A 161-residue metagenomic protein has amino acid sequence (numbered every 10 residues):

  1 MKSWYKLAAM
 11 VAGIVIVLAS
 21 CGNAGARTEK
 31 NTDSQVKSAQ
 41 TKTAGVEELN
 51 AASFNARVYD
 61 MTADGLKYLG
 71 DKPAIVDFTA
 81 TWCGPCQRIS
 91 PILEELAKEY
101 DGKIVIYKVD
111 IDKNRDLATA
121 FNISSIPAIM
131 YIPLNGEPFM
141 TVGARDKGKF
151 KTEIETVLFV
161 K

Functional and structural regions predicted by a protein language model:
M1-A52, K161: N-terminal targeting signals for export/organelle localization
E47, V105-Y107, P138-T141: Structural signal for short hydrophobic segments within the conserved structured cores of catalytic domains across
E48-P73: A short beta-strand-turn-helix
D71-A74, F78-W82, S125: Short pre-active-site segment immediately N-terminal to redox-active cysteine/selenocysteine motifs in thiol-based
D71-P73, R88-V109: Conserved helix-turn-beta segment immediately C-terminal to the redox Cys motif in thioredoxin-like folds
F78-I92: Conserved redox-active cysteine motifs that mediate thiol-disulfide chemistry, especially di-cysteine Cys-X(1-2)-Cys
I106-V109, R115, A120-I123: Glycine-rich active-site/cofactor-binding loop and its immediate structural neighborhood
S125, M130-K161: Non-catalytic, surface beta->alpha helical segment in thiol-disulfide oxidoreductase systems
